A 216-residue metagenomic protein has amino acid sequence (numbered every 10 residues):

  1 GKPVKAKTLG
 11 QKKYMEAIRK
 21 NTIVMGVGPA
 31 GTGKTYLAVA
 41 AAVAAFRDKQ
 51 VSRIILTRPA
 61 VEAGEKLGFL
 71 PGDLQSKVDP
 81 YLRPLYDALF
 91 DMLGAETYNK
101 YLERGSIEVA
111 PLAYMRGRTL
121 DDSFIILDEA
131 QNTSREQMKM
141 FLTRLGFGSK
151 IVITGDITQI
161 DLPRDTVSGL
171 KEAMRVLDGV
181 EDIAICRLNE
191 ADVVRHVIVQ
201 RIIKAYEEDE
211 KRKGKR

Functional and structural regions predicted by a protein language model:
K2-L9, A17-L127, Q131-R216: Conserved helicase motor core of SF1/SF2 NTP-dependent helicases
